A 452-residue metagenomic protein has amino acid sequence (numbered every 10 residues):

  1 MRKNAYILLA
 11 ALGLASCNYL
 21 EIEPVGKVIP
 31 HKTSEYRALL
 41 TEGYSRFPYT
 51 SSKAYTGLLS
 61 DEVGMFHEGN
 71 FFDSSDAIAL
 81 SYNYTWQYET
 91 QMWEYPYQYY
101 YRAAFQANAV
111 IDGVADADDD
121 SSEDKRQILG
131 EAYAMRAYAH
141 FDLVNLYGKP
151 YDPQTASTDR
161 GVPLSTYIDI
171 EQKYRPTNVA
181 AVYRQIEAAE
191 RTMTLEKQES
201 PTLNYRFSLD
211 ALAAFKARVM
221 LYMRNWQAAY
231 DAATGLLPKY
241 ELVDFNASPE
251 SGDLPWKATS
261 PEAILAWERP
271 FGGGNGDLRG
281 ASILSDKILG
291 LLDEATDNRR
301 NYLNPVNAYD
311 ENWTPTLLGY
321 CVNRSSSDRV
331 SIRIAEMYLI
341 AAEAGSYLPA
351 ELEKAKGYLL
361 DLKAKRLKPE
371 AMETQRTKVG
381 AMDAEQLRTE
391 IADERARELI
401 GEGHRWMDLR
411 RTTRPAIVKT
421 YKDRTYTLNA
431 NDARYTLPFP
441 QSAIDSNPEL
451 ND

Functional and structural regions predicted by a protein language model:
M1-C17: Sec-dependent bacterial lipoprotein signal peptides
C17-V63, A233, Y302, K356 (+2 more regions): Membrane-proximal, proline-rich intrinsically disordered regions
G26-H31, T56-F71, K149-T158, Q198-N275 (+1 more regions): Short, surface-exposed recognition loops and adjoining beta-strand edges that mediate ligand/DNA contacts, enriched
G43-Y44, M223-R224, Y230-I334, Q386-H404 (+2 more regions): Extended ligand-binding clefts on enzyme/binding-domain cores
D76-Y147, E190-Q198, N323-R329, A344-L348 (+1 more regions): Conserved, well-structured interaction surfaces
L146-R184: Short coil/linker segments at helix-helix boundaries
W226, E351-L352: TPR-repeat structural position
